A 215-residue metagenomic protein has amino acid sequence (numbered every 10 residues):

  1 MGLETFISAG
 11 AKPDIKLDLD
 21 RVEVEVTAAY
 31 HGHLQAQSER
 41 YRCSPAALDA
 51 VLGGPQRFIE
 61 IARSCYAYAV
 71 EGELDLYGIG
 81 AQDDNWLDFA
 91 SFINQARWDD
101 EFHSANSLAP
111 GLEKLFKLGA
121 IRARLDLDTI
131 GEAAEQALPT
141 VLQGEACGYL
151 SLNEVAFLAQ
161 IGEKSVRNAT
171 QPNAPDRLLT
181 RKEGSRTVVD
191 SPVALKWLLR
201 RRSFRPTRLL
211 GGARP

Functional and structural regions predicted by a protein language model:
M1-A134: Protein-protein interaction interfaces in oligomeric scaffolds, predominantly long amphipathic alpha-helices
D128-A146: A detector for short, charged/polar N-terminal pre-domain segments
G144-S165: Polyanion-binding surface elements
Y149, V188-V189: Short aromatic/basic micro-patch
L152, S191-P192: Structural motif detector for alpha-helix initiation sites
F157, N168-A169, K196: DNA-binding alpha-helical recognition surfaces that contact promoter or target DNA
I161-V188: Major-groove DNA-recognition helix of helix-turn-helix-type DNA-binding domains
V193-P215: A short, Lys/Arg-enriched interface patch at domain edges and termini
